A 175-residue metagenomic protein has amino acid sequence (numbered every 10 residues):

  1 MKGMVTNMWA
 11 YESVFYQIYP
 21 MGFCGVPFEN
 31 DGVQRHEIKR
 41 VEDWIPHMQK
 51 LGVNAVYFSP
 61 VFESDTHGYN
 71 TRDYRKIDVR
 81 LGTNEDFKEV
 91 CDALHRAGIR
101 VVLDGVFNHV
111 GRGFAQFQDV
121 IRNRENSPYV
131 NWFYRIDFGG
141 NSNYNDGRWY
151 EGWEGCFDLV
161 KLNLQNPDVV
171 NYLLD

Functional and structural regions predicted by a protein language model:
K2-L174: Acidic/aromatic-lined carbohydrate-recognition and catalytic surfaces of CAZymes acting on diverse glycans
